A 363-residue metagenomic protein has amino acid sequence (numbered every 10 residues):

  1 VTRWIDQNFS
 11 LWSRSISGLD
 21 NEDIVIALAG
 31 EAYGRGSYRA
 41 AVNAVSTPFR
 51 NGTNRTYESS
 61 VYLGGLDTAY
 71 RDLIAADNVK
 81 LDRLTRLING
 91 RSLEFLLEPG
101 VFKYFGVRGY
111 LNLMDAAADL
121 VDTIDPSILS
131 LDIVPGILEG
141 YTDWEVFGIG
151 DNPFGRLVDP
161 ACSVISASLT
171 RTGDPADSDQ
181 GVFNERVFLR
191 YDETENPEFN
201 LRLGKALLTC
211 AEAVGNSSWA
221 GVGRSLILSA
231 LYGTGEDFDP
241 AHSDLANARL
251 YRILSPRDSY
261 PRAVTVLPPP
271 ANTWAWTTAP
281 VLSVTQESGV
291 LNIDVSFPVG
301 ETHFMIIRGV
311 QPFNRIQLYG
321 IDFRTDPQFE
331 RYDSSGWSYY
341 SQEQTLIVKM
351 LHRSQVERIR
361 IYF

Functional and structural regions predicted by a protein language model:
V1-S15, Y33-T56, L73-L97, G109-L129 (+2 more regions): Long, well-ordered core segments of solenoidal/helical folds
S10-G34, V42-A44, T53-I74, S92-D115 (+3 more regions): Well-ordered alpha-helical segments within folded domains of soluble proteins
A161-L203, L207, P298-V299, Q317-L318: Intrinsically disordered, low-complexity segments enriched in Gly and acidic/Ser/Thr residues that form flexible
G215, G221-S283: Catalytic cores of secreted or luminal carbohydrate-active enzymes
A275, A279-E287, S334-S341: Short, exposed beta-strand/loop patches in secreted or surface proteins that constitute
S296-N314: Surface-exposed beta-strand/loop patches in extracellular or lumenal glycoproteins
Q317-T325: Short strand-turn-strand beta-turns centered on an Asx-Gly dipeptide
R331-F363: C-terminal beta-strand-rich structural cap/linker in extracellular carbohydrate-active enzymes
